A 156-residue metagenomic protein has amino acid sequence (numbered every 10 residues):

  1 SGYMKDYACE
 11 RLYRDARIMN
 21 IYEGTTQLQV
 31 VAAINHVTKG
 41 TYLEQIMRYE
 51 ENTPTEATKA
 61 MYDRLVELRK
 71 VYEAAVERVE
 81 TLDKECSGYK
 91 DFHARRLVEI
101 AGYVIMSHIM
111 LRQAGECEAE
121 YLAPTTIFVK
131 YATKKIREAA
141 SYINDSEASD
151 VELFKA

Functional and structural regions predicted by a protein language model:
S1-A156: Flavin-dependent oxidoreductase catalytic core characteristic of acyl-CoA dehydrogenase/oxidase-like enzymes
